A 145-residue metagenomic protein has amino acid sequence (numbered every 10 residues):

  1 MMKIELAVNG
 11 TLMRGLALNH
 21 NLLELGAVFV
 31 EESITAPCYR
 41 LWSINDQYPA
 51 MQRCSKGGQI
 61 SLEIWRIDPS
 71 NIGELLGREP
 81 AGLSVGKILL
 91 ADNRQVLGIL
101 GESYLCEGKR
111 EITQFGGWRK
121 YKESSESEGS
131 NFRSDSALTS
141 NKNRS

Functional and structural regions predicted by a protein language model:
M2-N141, S145: Glycine-aromatic micro-motifs
